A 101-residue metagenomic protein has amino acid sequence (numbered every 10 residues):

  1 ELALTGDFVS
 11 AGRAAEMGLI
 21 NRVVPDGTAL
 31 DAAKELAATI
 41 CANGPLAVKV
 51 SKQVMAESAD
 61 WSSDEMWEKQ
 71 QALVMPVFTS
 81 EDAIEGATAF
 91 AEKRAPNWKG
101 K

Functional and structural regions predicted by a protein language model:
E1-V48, S80, E85-T88, R94: Crotonase-fold acyl-CoA enzyme core
L2, V54-S58, L73-F78: Helix-loop "lid/cap" segments that line or gate small-molecule binding pockets
A37, M55, W67-Q70, V74 (+1 more regions): Hydrophobic alpha-helical core bundles mediating ligand binding, dimerization, or RNAP-core interactions
W61-W67: Short beta-strand->loop
A95-K101: Short C-terminal tail/terminal secondary-structure segment of NAD(P)H-dependent dehydrogenase/reductase domains
